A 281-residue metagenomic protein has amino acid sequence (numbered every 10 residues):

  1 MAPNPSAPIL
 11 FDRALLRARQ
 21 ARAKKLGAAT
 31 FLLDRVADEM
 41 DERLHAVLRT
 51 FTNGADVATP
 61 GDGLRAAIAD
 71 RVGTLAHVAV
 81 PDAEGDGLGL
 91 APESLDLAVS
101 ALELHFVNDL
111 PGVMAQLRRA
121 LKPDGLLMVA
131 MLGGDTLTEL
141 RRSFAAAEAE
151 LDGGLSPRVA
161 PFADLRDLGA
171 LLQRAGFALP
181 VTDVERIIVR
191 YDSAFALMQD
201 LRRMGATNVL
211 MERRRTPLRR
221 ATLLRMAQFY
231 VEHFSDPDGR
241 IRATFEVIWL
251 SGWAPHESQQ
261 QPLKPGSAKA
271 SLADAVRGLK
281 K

Functional and structural regions predicted by a protein language model:
M1-R49: Class I SAM-dependent methyltransferase Rossmann-like catalytic core, especially the SAM/SAH-binding loop
D41, A175, F195-K281: C-terminal lobe and adjacent flexible extensions of AdoMet/dcAdoMet transferase-like proteins
G61-G73: Conserved SAM-binding loop of SAM-dependent methyltransferases across substrates and taxa, primarily the Class I
A76-G89: Adenosine-cofactor binding site in Rossmann-like domains, unifying the SAM/SAH pocket of S-adenosylmethionine-dependent
G87-A98: A short acidic, Gly/Pro-enriched loop at the edge of an enzyme's catalytic core that lines a small-molecule cofactor
L102-F106: Short catalytic micro-motifs in class I SAM-dependent methyltransferases
P111-L126: A short glycine-rich, Lys/Arg-flanked "PGG" loop and its adjoining helix->strand segment in the class I
V129-A196, R203-R220: Conserved catalytic/acceptor-binding region of the Class I
